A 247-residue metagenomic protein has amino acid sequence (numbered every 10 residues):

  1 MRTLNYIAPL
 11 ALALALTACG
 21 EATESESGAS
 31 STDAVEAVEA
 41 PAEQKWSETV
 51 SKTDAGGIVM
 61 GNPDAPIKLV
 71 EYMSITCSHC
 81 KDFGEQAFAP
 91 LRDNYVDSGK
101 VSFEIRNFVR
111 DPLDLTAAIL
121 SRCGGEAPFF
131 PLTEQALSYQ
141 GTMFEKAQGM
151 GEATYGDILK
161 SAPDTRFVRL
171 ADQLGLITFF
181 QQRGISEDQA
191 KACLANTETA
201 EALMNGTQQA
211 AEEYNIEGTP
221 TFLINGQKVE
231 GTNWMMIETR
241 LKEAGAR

Functional and structural regions predicted by a protein language model:
R2-L115, A246-R247: Extracytoplasmic thiol/disulfide redox context detector
T3-I7, G20-E39, S74, F167-R247: C-terminal cap of thioredoxin/glutaredoxin-like
T17, Q140-M143, T199-A202: A short hydrophobic/aromatic micro-motif that marks alpha-helical segments and, especially, helix-coil
K45-S47, M143, W234: Tryptophan-centered motif/residue detector
W46, C123-G124, C193: Functionally engaged cysteine thiol sites
G61-A65, I105, Q148-M150, T178-Q181 (+1 more regions): Short hydrophobic/aromatic-rich motifs at helix boundaries and adjacent loops
V70-Y72, T154-D157, S186-E187: A short alpha-helix capping/helix-coil boundary motif
D82-R169: Structural alpha/beta surface segment adjacent to cysteine/selenocysteine redox centers across thiol/disulfide enzymes
